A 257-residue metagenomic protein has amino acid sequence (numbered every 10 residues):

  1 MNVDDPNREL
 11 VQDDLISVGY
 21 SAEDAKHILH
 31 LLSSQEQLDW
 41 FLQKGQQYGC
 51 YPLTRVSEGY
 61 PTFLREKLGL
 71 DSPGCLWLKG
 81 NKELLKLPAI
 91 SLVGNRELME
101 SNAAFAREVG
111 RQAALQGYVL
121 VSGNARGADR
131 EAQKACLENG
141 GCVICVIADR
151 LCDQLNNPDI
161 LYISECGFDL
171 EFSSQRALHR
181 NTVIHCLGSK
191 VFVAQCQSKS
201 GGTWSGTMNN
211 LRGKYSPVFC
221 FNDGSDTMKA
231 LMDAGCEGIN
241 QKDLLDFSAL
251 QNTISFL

Functional and structural regions predicted by a protein language model:
M1-S57: Short, small/acidic-rich helices and loops at N termini and domain boundaries of DNA replication/processing enzymes
R55-L257: Glycine-biased, small-residue-rich flexible motifs in mid-sequence functional cores and linkers
